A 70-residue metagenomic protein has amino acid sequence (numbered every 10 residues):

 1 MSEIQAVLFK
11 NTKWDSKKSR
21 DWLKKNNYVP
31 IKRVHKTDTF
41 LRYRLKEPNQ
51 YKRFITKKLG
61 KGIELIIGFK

Functional and structural regions predicted by a protein language model:
M1-K70: Mitochondrial intermembrane space
